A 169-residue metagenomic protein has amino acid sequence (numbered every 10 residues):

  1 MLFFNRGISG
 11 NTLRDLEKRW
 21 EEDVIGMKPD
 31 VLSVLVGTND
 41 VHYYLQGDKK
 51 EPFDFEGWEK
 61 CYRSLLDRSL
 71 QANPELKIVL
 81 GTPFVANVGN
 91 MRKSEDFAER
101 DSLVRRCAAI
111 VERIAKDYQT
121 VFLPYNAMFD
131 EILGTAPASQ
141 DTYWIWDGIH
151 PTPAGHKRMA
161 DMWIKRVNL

Functional and structural regions predicted by a protein language model:
L2, N11, D15-L169: Alpha-helical cap/lid subdomain in secreted, periplasmic, or secretory-pathway luminal O-acyl-processing enzymes
N5: Class I SAM-dependent methyltransferase core
I8: Conserved active-site regions of diverse hydrolases
